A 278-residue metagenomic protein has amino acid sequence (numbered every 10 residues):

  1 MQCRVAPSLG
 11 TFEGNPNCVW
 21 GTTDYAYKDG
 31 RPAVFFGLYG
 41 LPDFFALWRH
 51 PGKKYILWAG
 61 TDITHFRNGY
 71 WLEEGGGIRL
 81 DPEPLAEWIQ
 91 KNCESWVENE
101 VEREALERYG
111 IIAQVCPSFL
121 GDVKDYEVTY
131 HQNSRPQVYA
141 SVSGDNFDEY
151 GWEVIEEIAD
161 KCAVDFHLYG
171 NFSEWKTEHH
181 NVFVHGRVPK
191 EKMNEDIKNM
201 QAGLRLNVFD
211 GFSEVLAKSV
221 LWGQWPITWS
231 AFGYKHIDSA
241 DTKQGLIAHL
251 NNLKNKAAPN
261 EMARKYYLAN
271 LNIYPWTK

Functional and structural regions predicted by a protein language model:
M1-H50, S239-A240: N-terminal pre-catalytic "stem/leader" segment of glycosyltransferase-like enzymes
P32-V34, W48-G75: Active-site proximal beta-strand in glycosyltransferases
E73-S95, K198: Membrane-proximal helix-turn-helix segments that form the acceptor-binding/catalytic region of lipid-linked
K91-T129: Donor nucleotide-sugar binding/catalytic pocket of nucleotide-sugar-dependent glycosyltransferases
E127-Y150, E156-K161, F166-H167: Conserved donor-binding/catalytic core segment of Leloir-type glycosyltransferases
G170-E191: Nucleotide-activated donor-binding/catalytic signature segment of Leloir-type glycosyltransferases, i.e., the conserved
V208: Aromatic "clamp/platform" in nucleotide-sugar-dependent glycosyltransferases that forms part of the donor/acceptor
D241-K278: A charged, aromatic-enriched C-terminal amphipathic alpha-helix characteristic of glycosyltransferases across folds
